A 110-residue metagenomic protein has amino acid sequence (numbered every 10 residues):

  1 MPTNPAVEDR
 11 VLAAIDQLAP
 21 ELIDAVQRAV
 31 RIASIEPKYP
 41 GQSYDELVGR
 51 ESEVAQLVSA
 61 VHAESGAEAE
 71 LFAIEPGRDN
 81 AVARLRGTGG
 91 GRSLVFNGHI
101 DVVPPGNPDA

Functional and structural regions predicted by a protein language model:
P2-A110: Acidic/His- and Gly-rich active-site-bordering loop/insert found across diverse amide/peptide-bond hydrolases
